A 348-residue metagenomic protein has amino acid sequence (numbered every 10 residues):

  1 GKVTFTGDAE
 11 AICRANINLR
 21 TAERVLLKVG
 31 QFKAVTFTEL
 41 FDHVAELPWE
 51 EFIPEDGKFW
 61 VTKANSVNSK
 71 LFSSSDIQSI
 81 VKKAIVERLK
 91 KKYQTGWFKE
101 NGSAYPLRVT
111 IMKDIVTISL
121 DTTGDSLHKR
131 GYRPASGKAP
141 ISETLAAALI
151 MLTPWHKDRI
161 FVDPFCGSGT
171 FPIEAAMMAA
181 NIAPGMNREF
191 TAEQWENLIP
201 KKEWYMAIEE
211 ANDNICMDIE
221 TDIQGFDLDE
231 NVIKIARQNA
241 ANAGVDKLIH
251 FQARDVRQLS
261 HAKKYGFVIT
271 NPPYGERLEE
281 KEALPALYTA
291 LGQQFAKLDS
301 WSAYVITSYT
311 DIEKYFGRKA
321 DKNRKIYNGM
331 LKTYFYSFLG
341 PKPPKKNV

Functional and structural regions predicted by a protein language model:
G1-R24, N68, F72-D76, I111-I160 (+2 more regions): S-adenosyl-L-methionine
G1-Y105, V348: Non-catalytic nucleic-acid substrate-recognition regions in nucleic-acid-modifying enzymes
N65, D227, T307: Short beta-strand/turn micro-motifs composed of small residues that flank or help shape donor/cofactor-binding pockets
P106-T110: Short, surface-exposed charged micro-motifs
I141-H261, E276-R277, K281-A283: Conserved S-adenosyl-L-methionine
D255-Q258, A262-V348: C-terminal catalytic and target-recognition region of SAM-dependent MTase-like enzymes, primarily methyltransferases
